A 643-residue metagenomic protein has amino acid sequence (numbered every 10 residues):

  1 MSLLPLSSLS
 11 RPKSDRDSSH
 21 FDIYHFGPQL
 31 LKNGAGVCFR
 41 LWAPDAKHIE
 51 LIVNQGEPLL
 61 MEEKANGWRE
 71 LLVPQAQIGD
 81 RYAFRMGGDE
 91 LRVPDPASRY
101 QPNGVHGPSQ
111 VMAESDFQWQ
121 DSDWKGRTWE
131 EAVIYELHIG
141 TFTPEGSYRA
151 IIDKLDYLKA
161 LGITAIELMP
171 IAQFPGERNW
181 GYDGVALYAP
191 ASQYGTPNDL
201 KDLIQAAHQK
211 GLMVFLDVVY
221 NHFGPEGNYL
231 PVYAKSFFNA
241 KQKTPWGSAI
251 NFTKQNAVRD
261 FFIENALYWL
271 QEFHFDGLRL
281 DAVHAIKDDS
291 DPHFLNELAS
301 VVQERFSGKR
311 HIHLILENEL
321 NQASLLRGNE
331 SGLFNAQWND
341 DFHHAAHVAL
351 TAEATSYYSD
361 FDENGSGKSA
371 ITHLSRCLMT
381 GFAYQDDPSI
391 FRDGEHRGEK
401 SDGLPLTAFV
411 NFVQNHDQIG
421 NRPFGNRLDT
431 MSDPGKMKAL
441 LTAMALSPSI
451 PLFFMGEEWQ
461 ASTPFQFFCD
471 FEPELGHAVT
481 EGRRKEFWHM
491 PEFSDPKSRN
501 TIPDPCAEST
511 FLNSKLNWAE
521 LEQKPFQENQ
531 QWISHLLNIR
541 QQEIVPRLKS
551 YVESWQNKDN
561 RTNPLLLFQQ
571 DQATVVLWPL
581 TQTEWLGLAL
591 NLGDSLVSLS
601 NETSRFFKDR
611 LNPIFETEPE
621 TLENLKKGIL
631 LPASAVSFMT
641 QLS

Functional and structural regions predicted by a protein language model:
M1-C38, P58, E63-E136, T141-G146 (+2 more regions): The feature marks proteins involved in alpha-glucan
H20-Y24, T380, Y384-H396, F453-F454 (+2 more regions): Glycan-recognition and catalytic regions of carbohydrate-active enzymes
F39-L41, W585-N591: Short, well-ordered beta-strand segments enriched in hydrophobic/aromatic residues
W42-H48, G593-D594: Short proline/glycine-enriched turn/loop motifs at strand-loop junctions of beta-rich domains
A43, I78-D80, L622-S643: C-terminal beta-strand-rich structural cap/linker in extracellular carbohydrate-active enzymes
S98-E136, V348-N415, P423, E492-I539: Glycine-rich phosphate/pyrophosphate-binding loop and adjacent beta-alpha nucleotide/cofactor-binding cores
P102, S122-W129, H138-K309, H313 (+2 more regions): Substrate-binding/active-site clefts of carbohydrate-active enzymes
A299-F306, R310-D495: Conserved alpha/beta catalytic core and glycan-binding cleft of carbohydrate-active enzymes
